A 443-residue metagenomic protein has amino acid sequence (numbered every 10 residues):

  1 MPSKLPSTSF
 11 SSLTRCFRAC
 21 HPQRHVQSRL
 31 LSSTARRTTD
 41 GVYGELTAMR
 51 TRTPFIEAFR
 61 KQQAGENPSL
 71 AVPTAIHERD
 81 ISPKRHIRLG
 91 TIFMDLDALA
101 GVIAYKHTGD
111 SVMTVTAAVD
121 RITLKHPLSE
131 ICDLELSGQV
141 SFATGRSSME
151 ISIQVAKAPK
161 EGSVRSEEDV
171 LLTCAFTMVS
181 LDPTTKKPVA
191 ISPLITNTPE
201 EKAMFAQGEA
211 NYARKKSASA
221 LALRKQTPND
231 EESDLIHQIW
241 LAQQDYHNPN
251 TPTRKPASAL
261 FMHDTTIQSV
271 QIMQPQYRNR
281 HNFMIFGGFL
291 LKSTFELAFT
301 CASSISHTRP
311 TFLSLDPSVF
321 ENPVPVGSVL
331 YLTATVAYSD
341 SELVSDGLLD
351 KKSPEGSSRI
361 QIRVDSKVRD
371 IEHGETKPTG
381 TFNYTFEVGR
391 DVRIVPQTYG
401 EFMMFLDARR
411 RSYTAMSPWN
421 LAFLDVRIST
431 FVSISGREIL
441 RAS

Functional and structural regions predicted by a protein language model:
M1-Q23: N-terminal chloroplast transit peptides
S32-N67, H126-D133, S141-P228, A337-S443: HotDog/MaoC-like acyl-thioester-processing domains
P68-H77, H263-P275: Short amphipathic
I87-S111, F286-T308: Active-site helix/loop of acyl-thioester processing domains in fatty-acid/polyketide metabolism, spanning hotdog-fold
T114-E135, E161, F283, H307-P323 (+2 more regions): A cross-kingdom feature marking solvent-exposed beta-strand/loop segments within repeated, beta-rich binding/scaffold
A220-M262: Extended repeat-based solenoid scaffolds, especially LRR ectodomains and other repeat-derived architectures
I267-V319: Eukaryotic modular interaction domains in large regulatory/scaffold proteins
